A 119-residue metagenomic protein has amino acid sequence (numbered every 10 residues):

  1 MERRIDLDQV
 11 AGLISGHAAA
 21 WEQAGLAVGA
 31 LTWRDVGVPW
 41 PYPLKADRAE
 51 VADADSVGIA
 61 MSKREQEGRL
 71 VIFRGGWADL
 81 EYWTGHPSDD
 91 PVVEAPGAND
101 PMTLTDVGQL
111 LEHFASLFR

Functional and structural regions predicted by a protein language model:
M1-K63, P91-G97: Negatively charged, low-complexity tracts enriched in Asp/Glu with abundant Ser/Thr
S56-I59, E65, D106-V107, L111: Extended, compositionally biased low-complexity polar/Lys-Gly-rich tracts and adjacent boundary/linker regions are
A60-M102: Intrinsically disordered, low-complexity regulatory segments enriched in Ser/Thr/Pro and charged residues
P96-R119: Short, Lys/Arg-rich amphipathic alpha-helical interaction segments that bind nucleic acids or acidic protein surfaces
